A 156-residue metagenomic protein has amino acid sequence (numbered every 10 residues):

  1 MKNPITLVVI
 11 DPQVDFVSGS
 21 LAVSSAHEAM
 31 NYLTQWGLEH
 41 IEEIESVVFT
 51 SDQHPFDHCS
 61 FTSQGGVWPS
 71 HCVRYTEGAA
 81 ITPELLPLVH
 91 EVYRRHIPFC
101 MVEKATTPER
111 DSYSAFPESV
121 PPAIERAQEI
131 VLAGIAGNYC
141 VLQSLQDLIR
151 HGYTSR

Functional and structural regions predicted by a protein language model:
K2-L7: Extreme N-terminal starter segment of soluble prokaryotic enzymes
V8-I10, S51, A133: Active-site flanking residues adjacent to catalytic metal/cofactor-binding acidic residues
P12-G19: Short acidic, Gly/Ser-rich segments with clustered Asp/Glu that frequently serve as metal-coordination loops in enzyme
G19-H27, G66-C72: Short glycine-enriched, charge-decorated loop/helix-capping segments at active-site entrances that position
V23-L38: Short catalytic helix/loop segments, enriched in acidic residues and glycine and frequently bearing histidine
Q35-E129: Active-site alpha/beta core segments
Q35-E39, V141-Y153: Histidine-anchored nucleotide/phosphate-binding helix
Q128-L145, R156: Glycine-rich anion-binding loop/nest that anchors nucleotide
